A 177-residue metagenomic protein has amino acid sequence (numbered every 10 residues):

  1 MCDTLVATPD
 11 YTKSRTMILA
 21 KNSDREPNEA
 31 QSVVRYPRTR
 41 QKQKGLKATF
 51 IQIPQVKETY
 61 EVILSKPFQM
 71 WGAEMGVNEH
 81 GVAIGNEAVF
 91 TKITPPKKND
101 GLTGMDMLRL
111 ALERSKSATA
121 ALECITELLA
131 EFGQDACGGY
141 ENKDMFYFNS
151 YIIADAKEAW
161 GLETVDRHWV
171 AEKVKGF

Functional and structural regions predicted by a protein language model:
M1-G104, C124-F177: A contiguous strand-loop segment
P96, M107-R114: Second-shell loop/turn segments in exported
